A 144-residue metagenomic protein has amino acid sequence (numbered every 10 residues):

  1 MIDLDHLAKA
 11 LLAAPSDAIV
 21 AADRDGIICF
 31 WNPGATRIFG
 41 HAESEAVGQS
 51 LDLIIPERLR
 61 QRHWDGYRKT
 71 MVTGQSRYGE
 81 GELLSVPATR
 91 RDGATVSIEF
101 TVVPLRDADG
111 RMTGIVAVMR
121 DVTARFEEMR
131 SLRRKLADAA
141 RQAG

Functional and structural regions predicted by a protein language model:
I2-T36, E80, R141-G144: Sensory modules in modular signal-transduction proteins
H6, F126-A143: Sensory-domain boundary/capping and coupling elements
A35-A46, A108: PAS/PAS-like sensory domain cap-loop motif
E43, I55-S97: PAS/LOV-family and closely related PAS-like sensory domains
F100-V102, M119: Sensory-domain boundary capping and coupling elements
R106-D109, F126-E127: Charged alpha-helical signal-transmission linkers that cap and connect PAS-family sensory domains
R111-D121: PAS-family sensory domains
